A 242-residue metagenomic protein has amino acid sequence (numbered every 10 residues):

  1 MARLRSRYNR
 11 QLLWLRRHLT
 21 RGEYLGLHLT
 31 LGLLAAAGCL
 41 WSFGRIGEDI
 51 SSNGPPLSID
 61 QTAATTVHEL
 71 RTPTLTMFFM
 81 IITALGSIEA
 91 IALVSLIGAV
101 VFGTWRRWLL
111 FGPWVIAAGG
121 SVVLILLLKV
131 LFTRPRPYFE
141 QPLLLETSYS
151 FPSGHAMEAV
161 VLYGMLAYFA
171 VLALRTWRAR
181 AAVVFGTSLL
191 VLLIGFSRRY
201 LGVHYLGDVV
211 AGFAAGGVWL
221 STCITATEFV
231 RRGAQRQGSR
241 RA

Functional and structural regions predicted by a protein language model:
M1-A90, L131-F132, R136-L144: N-terminal transmembrane-helix/juxtamembrane module of multi-pass inner/ER membrane proteins
G22-T30, R107, F111, V115 (+2 more regions): Hydrophobic, aromatic-rich alpha-helical transmembrane segments and their membrane-interface anchor motifs
G26-G32, E89-L93, R178-F185, G212: Alpha-helical transmembrane segments of integral membrane proteins
G38-R45, R106-R107, G119, V123-L127 (+4 more regions): Transmembrane alpha-helix boundary/anchor motif
S51-S58, L93-W177, A181-F185: Membrane-interface loops
A63, I82, L128, H155 (+1 more regions): Divalent metal-coordination and catalytic microenvironments
Y138-A242: Membrane-embedded catalytic cores of phosphoryl/pyrophosphoryl-handling enzymes
